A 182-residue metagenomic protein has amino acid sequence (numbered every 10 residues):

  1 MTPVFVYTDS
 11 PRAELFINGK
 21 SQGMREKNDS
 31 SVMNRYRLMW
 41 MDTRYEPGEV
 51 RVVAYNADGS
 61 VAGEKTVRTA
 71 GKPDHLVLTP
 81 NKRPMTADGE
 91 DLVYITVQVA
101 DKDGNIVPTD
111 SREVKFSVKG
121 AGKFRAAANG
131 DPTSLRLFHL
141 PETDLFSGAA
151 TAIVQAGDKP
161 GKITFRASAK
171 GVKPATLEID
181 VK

Functional and structural regions predicted by a protein language model:
M1, D9-P11, L15-M24, G63-T66 (+2 more regions): Short flexible loop/turn segments that cap and initiate beta-strands
M1-G63, A100-D101: Long hydrophobic segments that form regular secondary structure
V4-Y7, V53-A54, T79, E90-P108 (+2 more regions): Beta-strand-rich structural segments
R25-K27, S31-M33, P132-F138, E142-S147: Short, acidic Ser/Thr/Gly-rich low-complexity loop/linker segments typical of extracellular and cell-surface proteins
L38-Y45, L137-D158: Short, hydrophobic beta-strand segments
Y45-E49, E90-L92, P160-K162: Extracellular Ig-like/FN3 beta-sandwich strand-entry sites
G59-G71, K173-V181: Edge beta-strands of extracellular beta-sandwich domains
V67-G89: Low-complexity, Pro/Ser/Thr- and charge-rich linker/hinge segments at domain boundaries
